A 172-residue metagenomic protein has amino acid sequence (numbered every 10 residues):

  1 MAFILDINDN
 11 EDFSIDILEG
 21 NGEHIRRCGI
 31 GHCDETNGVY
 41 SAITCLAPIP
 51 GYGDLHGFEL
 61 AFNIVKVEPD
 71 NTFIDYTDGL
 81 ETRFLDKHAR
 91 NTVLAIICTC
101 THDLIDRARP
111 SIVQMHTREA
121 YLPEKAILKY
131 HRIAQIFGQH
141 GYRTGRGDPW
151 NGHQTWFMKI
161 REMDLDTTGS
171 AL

Functional and structural regions predicted by a protein language model:
M1-L172: Non-catalytic substrate-recognition and accessory regions of acyl/acetyltransferase enzymes
